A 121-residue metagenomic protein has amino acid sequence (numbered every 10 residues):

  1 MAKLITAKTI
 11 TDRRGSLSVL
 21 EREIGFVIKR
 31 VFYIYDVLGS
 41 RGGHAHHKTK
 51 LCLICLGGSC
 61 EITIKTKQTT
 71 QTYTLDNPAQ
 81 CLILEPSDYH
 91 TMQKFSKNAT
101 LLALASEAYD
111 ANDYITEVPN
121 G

Functional and structural regions predicted by a protein language model:
M1-L82, Q93, K97-G121: Non-catalytic, conserved peripheral segments adjacent to functional cores
E85-S87: Short beta-strand-centered segments at strand-helix junctions
H90: Surface-exposed, Lys/Arg-rich phosphate-binding patches that contact polyanionic backbones
